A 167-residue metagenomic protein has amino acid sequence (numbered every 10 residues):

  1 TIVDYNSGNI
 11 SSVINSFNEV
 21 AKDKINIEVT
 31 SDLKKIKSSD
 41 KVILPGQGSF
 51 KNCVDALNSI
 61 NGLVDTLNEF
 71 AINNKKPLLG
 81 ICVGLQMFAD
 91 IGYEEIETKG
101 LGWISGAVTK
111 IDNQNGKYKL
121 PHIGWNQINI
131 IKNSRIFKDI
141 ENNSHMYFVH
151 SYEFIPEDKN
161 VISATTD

Functional and structural regions predicted by a protein language model:
T1-L78, V83, I96, A107-D112 (+3 more regions): N-terminal beta1-alpha1 cap of cysteine-dependent amidohydrolase-like domains
E19, D90-I91: Active-site catalytic microenvironments for nucleophilic, acid-base chemistry
Q86-F88: Conserved catalytic-site region of short-chain dehydrogenase/reductase
I91-T166: Pocket-forming structural segment of enzyme catalytic cores
